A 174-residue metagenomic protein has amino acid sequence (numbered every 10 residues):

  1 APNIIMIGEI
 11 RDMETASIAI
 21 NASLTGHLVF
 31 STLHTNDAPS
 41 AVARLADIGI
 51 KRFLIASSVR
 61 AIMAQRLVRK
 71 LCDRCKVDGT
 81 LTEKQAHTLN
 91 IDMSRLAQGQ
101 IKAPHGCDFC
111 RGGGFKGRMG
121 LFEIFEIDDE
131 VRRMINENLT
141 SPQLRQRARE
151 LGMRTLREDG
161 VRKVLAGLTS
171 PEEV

Functional and structural regions predicted by a protein language model:
A1-V174: Short, flexible helix-loop junctions that flank or precede catalytic/ligand sites
